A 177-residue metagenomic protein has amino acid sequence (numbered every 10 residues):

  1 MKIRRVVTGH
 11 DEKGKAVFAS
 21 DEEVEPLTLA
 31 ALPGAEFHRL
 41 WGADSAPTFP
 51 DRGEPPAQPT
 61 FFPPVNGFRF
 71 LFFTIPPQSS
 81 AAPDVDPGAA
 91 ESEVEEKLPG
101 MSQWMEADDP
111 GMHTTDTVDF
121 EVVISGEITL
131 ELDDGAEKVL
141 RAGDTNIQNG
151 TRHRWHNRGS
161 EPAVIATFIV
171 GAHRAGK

Functional and structural regions predicted by a protein language model:
M1-Q58: N-terminal leader/capping segments at the start of a protein or of a new domain
I3-R4, G67-F70, T115-V118, E127 (+2 more regions): Extracellular structured ligand-interaction cores
V6, H10, K15-S20, P26-L27 (+2 more regions): Double-stranded beta-helix
A19, E131, I147-Q148: A generic structural signal for residues embedded in beta-strands
E23-V24, F70-D116, N149-R152: Conserved short histidine dyad/triad with adjacent acidic residue
D44-F61, L71-T74, A82-V85, E93: Terminal, intrinsically disordered low-complexity segments enriched in charged/polar and proline residues
P55-P56, G67-F68, Q78-S80, G135-E137 (+2 more regions): Ligand-binding loop in jelly-roll beta-barrel domains
A107-T115, F120-R141: A short beta-strand-loop-beta hairpin characteristic of the jelly-roll/cupin
